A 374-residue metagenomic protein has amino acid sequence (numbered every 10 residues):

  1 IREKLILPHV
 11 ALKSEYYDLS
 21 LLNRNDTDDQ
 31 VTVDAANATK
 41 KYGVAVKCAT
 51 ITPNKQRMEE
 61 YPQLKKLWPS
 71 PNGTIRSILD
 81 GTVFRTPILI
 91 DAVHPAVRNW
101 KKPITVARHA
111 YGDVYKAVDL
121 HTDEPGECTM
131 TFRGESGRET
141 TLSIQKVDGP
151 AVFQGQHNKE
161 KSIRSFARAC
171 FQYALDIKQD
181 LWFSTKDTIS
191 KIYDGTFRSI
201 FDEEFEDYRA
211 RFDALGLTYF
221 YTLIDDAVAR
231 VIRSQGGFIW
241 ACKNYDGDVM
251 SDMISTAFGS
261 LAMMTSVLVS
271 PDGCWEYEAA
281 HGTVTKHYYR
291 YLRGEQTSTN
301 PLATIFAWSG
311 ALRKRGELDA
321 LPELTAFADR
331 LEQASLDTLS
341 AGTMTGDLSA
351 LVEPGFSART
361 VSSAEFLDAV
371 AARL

Functional and structural regions predicted by a protein language model:
I1-L7, M130-T222: Glycine-rich phosphate/diphosphate-binding loop of Rossmann-like nucleotide-binding domains
H9-V33: N-terminal beta-loop-helix "entrance" segment that forms/cooperates in small-molecule cofactor or anionic ligand
H9-Y16, I177-T185, R209-Y221, G316-A328 (+1 more regions): Flexible, glycine/charged-enriched surface loops at secondary-structure junctions
Y16, L21, Y193-W240, N244 (+1 more regions): Active-site rim loops that border cofactor/substrate pockets in soluble metabolic enzymes
L21-R24, V231-A341: Glycine-rich phosphate/nucleotide-binding loop
R24-E139, Y245, V249: N-terminal glycine-rich phosphate/adenylate-binding segment common to multiple enzyme folds
A110-G112, K116-A167, A174, L321 (+2 more regions): Glycine-rich phosphate/pyrophosphate-binding loop and the adjoining helix
